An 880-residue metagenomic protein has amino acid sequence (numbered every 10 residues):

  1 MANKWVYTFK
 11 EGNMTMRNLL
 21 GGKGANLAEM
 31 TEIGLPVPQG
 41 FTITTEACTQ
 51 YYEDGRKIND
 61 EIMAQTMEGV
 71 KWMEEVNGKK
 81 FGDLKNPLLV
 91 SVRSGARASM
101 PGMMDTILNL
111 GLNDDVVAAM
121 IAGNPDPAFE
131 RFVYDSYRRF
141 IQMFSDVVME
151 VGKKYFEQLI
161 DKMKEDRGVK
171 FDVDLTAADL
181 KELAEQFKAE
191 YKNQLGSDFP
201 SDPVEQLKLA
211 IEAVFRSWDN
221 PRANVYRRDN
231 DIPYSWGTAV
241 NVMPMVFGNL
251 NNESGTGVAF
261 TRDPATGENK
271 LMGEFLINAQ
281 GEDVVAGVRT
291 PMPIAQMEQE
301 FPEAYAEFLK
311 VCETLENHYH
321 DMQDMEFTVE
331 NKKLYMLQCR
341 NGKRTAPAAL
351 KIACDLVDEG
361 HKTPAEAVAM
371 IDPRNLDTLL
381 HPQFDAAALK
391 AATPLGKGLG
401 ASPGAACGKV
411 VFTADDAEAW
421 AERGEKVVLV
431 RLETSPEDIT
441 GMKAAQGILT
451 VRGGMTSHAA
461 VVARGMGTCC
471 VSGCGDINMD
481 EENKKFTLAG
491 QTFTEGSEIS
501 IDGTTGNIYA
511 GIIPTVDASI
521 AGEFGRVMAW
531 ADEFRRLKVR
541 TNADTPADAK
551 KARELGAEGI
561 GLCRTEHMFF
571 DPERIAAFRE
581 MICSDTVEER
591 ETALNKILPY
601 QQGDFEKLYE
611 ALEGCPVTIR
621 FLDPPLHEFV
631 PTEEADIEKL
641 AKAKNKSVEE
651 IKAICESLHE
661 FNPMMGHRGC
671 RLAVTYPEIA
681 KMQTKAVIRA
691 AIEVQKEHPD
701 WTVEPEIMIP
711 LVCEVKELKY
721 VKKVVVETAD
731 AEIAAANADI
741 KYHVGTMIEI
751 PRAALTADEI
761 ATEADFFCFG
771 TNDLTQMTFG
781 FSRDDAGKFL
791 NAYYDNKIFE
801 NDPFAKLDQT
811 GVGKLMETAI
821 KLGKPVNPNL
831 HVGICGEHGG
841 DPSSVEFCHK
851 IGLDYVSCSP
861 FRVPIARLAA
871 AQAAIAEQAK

Functional and structural regions predicted by a protein language model:
M1-A392, A419, E425-V428, S435-T440 (+11 more regions): Nucleotide/phosphate-binding sheet-loop regions of phosphoryl- and nucleotidyl-transfer enzymes
N13-M16, S402-A444, V812-P828: C-terminal accessory/binding modules appended to enzymatic or scaffolding proteins
F41, V451-G453, S472-G475, C563 (+2 more regions): Short beta->alpha connector loops at strand-helix junctions that form conserved, small/polar/Pro-enriched
A64-M67, D229-I232, V368-W420, E425-V427 (+4 more regions): Long, charged amphipathic helices and adjacent flexible linkers at domain junctions
R93, I520, W530-K880: Conserved alpha/beta-domain cores
N241, V411, V428-V430, L449 (+3 more regions): Structural motif
K333-Y335, L432-K443, G447, M455-V461 (+7 more regions): Glycine-rich phosphate/ribose-binding loops and adjacent secondary-structure elements that form binding surfaces
